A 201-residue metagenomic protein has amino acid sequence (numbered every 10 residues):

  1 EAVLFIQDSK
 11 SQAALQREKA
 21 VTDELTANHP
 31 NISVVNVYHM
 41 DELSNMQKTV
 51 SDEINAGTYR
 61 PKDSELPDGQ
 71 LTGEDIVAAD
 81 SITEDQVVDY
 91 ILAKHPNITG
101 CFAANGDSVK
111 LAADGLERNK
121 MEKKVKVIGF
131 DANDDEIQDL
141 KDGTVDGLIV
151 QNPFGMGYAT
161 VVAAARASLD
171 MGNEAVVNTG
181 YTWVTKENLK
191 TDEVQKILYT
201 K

Functional and structural regions predicted by a protein language model:
E1-K201: A residue-level marker of the well-folded mature domains of exported/periplasmic proteins
